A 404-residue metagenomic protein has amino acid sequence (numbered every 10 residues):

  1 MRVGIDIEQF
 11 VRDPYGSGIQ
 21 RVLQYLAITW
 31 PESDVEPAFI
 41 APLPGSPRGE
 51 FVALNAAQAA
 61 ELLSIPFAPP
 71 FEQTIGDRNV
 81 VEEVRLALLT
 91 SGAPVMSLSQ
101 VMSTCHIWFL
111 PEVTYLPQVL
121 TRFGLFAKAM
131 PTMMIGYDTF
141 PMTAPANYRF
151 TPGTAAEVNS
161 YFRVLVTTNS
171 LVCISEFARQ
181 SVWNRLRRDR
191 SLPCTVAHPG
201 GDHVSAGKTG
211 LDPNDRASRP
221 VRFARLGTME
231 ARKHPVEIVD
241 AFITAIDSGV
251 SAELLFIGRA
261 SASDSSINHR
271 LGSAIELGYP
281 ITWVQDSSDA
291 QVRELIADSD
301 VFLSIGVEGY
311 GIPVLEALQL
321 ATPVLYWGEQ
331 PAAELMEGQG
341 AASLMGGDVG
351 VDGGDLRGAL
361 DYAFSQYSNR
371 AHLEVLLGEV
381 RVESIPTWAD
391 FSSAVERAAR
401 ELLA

Functional and structural regions predicted by a protein language model:
M1-A404: Carbohydrate transferase catalytic cores enriched for Leloir-type hexosyltransferases
